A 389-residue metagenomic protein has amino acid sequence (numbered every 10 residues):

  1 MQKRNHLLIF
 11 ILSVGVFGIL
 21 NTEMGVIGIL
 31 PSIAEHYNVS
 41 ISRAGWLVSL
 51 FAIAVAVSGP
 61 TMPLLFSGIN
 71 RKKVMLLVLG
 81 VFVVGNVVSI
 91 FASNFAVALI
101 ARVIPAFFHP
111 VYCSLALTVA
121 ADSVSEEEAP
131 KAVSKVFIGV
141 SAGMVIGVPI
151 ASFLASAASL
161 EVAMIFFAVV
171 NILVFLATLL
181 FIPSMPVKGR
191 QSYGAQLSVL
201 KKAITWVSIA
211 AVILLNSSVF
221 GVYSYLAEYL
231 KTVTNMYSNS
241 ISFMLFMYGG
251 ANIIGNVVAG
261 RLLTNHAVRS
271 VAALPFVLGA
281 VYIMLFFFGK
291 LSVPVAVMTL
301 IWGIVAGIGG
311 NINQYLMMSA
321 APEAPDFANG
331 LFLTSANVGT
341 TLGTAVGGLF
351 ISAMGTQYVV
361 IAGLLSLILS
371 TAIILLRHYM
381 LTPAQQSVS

Functional and structural regions predicted by a protein language model:
N38, N70, F91-V97, N235 (+1 more regions): Helix-breaking motifs and short loop linkers at transmembrane-helix boundaries and internal kinks in secondary membrane
V57-S93: Conserved MFS/SLC helix-loop-helix module at the cytosolic interface between two early adjacent transmembrane helices
G59-N70, G255-A267, I351: Helix-to-loop junctions at the C-terminal end of transmembrane segments in multipass secondary transporters
G85, A96-I104, V293-I301: Paired small-residue
V97, E126-I182, Y225, Y229: Helix-loop-helix hairpin linking two adjacent transmembrane segments in secondary transporters
A101-G139: Cytoplasmic helix-loop-helix junction between adjacent transmembrane helices in 12-TM secondary transporters
R269-N313: C-terminal transmembrane helical hairpin of 12-TM major facilitator-type secondary transporters
A320-T356, G363: A late C-terminal transmembrane helix in Major Facilitator Superfamily
